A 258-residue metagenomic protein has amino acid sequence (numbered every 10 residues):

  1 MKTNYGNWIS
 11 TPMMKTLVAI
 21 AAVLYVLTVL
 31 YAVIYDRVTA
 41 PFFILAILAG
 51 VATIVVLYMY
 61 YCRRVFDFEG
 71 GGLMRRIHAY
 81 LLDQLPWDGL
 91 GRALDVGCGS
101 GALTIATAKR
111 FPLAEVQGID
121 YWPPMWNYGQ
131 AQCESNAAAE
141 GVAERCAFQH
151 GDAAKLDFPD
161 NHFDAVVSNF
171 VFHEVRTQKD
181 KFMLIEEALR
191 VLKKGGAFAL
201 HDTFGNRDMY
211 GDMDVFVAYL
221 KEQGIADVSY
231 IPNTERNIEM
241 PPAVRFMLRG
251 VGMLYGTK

Functional and structural regions predicted by a protein language model:
T11-L17, L57-I77: Class I SAM-dependent methyltransferase Rossmann-like catalytic core, especially the SAM/SAH-binding loop
G72-L90: Conserved alpha-helix/loop element of class I SAM-dependent methyltransferases that forms part of the SAM/SAH-binding
G89-G99, Q117: Conserved class I S-adenosyl-L-methionine
S100-P112: Conserved SAM-binding loop of SAM-dependent methyltransferases across substrates and taxa, primarily the Class I
A154-V166: A short acidic, Gly/Pro-enriched loop at the edge of an enzyme's catalytic core that lines a small-molecule cofactor
F182-K194: A short glycine-rich, Lys/Arg-flanked "PGG" loop and its adjoining helix->strand segment in the class I
G195-D202: Conserved beta-strand signature within the Rossmann-like core of class I S-adenosyl-L-methionine
R236-K258: Core SAM-dependent methyltransferase catalytic element
